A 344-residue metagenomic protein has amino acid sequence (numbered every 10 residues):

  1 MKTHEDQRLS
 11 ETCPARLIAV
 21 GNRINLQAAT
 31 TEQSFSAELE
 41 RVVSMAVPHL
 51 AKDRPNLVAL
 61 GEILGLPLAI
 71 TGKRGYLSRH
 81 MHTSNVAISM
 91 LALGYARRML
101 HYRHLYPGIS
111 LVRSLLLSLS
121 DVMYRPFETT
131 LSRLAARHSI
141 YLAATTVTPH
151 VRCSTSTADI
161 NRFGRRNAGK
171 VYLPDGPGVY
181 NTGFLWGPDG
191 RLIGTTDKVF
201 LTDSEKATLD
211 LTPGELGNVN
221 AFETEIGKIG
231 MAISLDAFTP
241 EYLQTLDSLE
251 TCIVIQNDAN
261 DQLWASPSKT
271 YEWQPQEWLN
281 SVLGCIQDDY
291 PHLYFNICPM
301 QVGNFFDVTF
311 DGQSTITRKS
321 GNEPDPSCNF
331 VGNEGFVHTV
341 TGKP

Functional and structural regions predicted by a protein language model:
K2-D53: N-terminal glycine-/serine-/threonine-rich phosphate-binding loop
E11-E32, T195-K198, G227-D236, I253-I255: Active-site-proximal beta-strand elements of phosphoester/diester hydrolases
Q27, L66-I70, H150-S154, P240 (+2 more regions): Short catalytic/ligand-binding loop motif for oxyanion handling, primarily in non-cytosolic enzymes, centered on
M45-W186, E272, E277-N280: Cys-nucleophile CN-hydrolase/nitrilase-fold catalytic domain and related Cys-dependent amidase chemistry that acts on
G61, D189, T196, P326-F330: Short hydrophobic alpha-helix segments
E62-L64, T145-T148, T196-K198, S234 (+2 more regions): Short, well-ordered beta-to-alpha junction loops that form the rim of enzyme active sites and present histidine/acidic
F127-A143, I160-R165, A237-V337: CN hydrolase (nitrilase-like) catalytic-core segments centered on the catalytic cysteine and neighboring Lys/Glu
T129, P149-S248, W273-W278, G335-P344: Active-site catalytic loop in hydrolytic enzyme cores
